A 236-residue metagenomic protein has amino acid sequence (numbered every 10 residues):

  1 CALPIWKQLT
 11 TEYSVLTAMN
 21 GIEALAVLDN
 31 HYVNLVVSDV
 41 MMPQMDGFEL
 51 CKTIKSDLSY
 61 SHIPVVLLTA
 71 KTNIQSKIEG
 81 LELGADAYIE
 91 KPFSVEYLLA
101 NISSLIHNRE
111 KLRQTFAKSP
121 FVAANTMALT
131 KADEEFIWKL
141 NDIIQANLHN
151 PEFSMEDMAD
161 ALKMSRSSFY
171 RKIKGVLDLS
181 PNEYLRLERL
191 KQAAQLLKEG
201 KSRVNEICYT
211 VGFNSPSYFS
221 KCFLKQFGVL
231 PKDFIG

Functional and structural regions predicted by a protein language model:
C1-L3: Short, small-residue-biased leader/transition segments that mark boundaries at the very start of proteins
T17-L35: Acidic, metal-coordinating helix/loop segments flanking the phosphotransfer/catalytic sites of two-component signaling
M42: Receiver (REC) domain active-site loop signature in two-component systems and cognate sites in sensor histidine kinases
S103-S119: The C-terminal output helix
G175-N214, G236: Terminal helix-turn-helix DNA-binding modules in bacterial transcription factors
